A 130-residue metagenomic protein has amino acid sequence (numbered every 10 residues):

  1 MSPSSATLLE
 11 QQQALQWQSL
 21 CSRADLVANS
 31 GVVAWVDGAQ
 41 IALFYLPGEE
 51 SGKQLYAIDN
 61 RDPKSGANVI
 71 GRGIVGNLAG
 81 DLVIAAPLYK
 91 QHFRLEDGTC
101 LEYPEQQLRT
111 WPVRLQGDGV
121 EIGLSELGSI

Functional and structural regions predicted by a protein language model:
M1-D81, R94-L95, Q107-I130: N-terminal pre-ligand scaffold of iron-sulfur
D62, A86-Y89: Short cysteine clusters
Y103: Short beta->alpha connector loops at strand-helix junctions that form conserved, small/polar/Pro-enriched
